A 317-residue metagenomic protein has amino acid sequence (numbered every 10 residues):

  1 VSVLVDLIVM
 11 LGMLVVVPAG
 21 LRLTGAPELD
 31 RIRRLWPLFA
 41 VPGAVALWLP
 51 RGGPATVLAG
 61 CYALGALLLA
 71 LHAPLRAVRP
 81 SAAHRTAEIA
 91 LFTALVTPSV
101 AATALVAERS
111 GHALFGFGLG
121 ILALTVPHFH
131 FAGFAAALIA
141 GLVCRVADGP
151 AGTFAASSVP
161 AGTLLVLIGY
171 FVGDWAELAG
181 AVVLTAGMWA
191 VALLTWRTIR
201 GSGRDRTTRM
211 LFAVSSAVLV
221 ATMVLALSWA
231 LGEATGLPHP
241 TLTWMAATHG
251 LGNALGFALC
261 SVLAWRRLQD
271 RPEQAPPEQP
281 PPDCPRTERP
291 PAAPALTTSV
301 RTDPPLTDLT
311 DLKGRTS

Functional and structural regions predicted by a protein language model:
V1-P276, K313, S317: Hydrophobic alpha-helical transmembrane segments of multi-pass integral membrane proteins
V1-S2, D270-S317: Actinobacteria-biased recognition of intrinsically disordered, low-complexity terminal regions
